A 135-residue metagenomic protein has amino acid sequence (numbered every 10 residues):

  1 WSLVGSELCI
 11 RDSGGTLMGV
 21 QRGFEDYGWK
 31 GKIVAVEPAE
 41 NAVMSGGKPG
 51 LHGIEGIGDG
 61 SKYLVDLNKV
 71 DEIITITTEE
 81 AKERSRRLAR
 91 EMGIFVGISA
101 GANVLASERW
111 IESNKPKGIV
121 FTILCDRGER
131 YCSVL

Functional and structural regions predicted by a protein language model:
W1-I10: Single conserved hydrophobic/aromatic residue that forms the stacking wall/gate of nucleotide- or nucleobase-binding
G5-S6, D71, G118: Conserved acidic residues
I10-R11, A35-E37, F121-C125: Short beta-strand segments
R11-Q21, S99-S107, Y131: Short glycine/serine/threonine-rich phosphate/pyrophosphate-binding segments that cradle anionic phosphate groups
Q21-G28, L105-N114: Alpha-helix C-terminal capping segments
F24-I98, V134-L135: Active-site/ligand-binding loops adjacent to catalytic centers
E108-L135: Phosphate-binding loop/pocket of nucleotide- and phosphate-handling active sites
